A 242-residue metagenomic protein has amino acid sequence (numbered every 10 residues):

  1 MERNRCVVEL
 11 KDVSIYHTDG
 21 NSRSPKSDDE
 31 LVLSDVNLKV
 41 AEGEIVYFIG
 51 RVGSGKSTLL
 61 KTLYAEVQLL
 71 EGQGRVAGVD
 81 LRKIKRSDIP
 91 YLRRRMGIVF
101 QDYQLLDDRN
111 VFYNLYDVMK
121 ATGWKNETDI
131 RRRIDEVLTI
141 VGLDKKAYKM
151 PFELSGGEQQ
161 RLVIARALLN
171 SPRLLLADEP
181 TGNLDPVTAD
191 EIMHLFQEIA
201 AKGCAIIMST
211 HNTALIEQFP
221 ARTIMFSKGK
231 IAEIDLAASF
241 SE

Functional and structural regions predicted by a protein language model:
Y64: Helix-to-loop junction immediately C-terminal to a conserved catalytic motif
G72-D80: Conserved ABC transporter NBD signature motif
L81-G97, A201: ABC ATPase NBD coupling module
D108-D117: Short coil-to-helix segment of the ABC ATPase nucleotide-binding domain corresponding to the Q-loop/switch region
M150-L154, E158-Q160: Conserved ABC ATPase signature
L169-R173: A short, proline-enriched helix->beta-strand linker immediately N-terminal to the Walker B motif in ABC-type P-loop
L175-D178: Catalytic Walker B motif of ABC-type/P-loop ATPase nucleotide-binding domains
